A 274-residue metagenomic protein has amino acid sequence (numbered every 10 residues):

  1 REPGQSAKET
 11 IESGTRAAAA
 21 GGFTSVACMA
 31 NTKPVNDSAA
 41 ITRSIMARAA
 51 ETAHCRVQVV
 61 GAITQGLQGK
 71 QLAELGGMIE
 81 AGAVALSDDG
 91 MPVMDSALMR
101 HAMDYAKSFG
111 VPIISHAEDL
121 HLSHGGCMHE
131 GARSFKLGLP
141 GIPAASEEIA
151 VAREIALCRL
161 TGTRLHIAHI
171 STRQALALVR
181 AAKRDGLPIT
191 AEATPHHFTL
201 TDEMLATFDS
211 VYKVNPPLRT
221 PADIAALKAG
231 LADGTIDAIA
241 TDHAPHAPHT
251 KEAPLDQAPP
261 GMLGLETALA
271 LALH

Functional and structural regions predicted by a protein language model:
R1-E9, A30-T32, Q58-Q71, L137-A145 (+1 more regions): Active-site mouth loops of central-metabolism enzymes
R1-T52: Metal-associated gating/positioning segment near the N- to mid-region
G14, G22, I41, A150 (+2 more regions): Catalytic-loop motifs flanking and including active-site residues across diverse enzymes
F23-S25, C55, V84, D237: Short acidic/polar active-site loop segments enriched in Thr and Asp
A30-P34, A62-T64, G90-M91, E118-D119 (+2 more regions): Short, ordered loop/turn segments at secondary-structure junctions
S38-V60, D104-S115, M262-L271: Alpha-helix-loop-beta-strand connector modules within alpha/beta enzyme cores
K70-I239: Histidine/acidic residue-rich metal-binding segments in metalloenzymes
P248-H274: Conserved nucleotide- and phosphate/pyrophosphate-binding catalytic cores in adenylate/nucleotidyl-handling enzymes
